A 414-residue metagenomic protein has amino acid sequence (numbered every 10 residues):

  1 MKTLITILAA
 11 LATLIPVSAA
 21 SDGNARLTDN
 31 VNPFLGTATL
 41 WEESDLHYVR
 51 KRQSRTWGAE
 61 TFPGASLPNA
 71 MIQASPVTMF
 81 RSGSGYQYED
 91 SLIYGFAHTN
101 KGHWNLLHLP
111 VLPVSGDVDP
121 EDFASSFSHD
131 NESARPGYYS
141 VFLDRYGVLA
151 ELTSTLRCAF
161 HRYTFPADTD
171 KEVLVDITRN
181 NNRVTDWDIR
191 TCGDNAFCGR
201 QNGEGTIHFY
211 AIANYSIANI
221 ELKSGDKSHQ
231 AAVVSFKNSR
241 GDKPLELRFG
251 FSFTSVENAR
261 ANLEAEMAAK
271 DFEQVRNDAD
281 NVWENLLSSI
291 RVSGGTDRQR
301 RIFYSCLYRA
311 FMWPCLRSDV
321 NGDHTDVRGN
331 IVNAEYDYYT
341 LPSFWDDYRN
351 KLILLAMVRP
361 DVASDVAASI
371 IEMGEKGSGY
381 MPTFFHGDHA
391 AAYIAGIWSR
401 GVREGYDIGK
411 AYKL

Functional and structural regions predicted by a protein language model:
M1-L4: Positively charged n-region of N-terminal signal peptides that target proteins for export
T6-L14: Bacterial N-terminal signal peptides
V17: An N-terminal RHG(E/S)-centered segment typical of histidine phosphatases
A20-L352, A356-A392, G396-L414: Accessory carbohydrate-recognition regions in carbohydrate-active enzymes
